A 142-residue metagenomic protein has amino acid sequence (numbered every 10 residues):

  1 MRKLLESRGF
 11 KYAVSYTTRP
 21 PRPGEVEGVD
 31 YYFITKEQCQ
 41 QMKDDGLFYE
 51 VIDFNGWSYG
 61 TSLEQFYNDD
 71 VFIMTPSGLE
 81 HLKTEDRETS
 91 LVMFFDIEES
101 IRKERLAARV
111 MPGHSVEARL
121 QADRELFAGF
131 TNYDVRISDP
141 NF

Functional and structural regions predicted by a protein language model:
M1-F10: A conserved segment at the C-terminal end of the G1
F10, D86-L91, F130-Y133: Short glycine-/polar-rich loops that comprise or flank the Walker A/P-loop and associated switch/sensor motifs
A13, Y32, L91-M93, V135-I137: Hydrophobic/aromatic beta-strand patches that form the interior of the parallel beta-sheet core in alpha/beta enzyme
T17-D70, M74-S77: ATP-dependent small-molecule kinase phosphotransfer cores that center on conserved nucleotide phosphate-binding segments
T18-P21, S77-G78, D96-K103, F142: Conserved nucleotide-binding/hydrolysis micro-motifs of P-loop NTPases
V71-T75, E85-R109: Conserved phosphate-donor/acceptor-positioning beta-strand/loop module used by diverse small-molecule
E80-L82, L126-F127: Conserved C-terminal guanine-recognition region of P-loop GTPase G domains, centered on the G4
A107-F142: Small-molecule kinase domains that catalyze NTP-dependent phosphoryl transfer to phosphate-bearing small molecules
